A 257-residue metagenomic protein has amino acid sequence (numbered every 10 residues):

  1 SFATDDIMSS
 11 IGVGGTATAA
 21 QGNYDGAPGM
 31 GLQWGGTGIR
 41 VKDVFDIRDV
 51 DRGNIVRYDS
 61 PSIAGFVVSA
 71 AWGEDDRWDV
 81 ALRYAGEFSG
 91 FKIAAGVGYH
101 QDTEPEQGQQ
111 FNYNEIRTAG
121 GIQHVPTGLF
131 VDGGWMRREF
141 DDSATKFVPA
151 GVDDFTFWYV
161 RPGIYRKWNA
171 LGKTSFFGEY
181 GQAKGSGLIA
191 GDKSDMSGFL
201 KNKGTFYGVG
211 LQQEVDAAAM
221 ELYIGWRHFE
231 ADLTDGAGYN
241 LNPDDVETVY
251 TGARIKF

Functional and structural regions predicted by a protein language model:
S1-D79, R83-S89, V97: Outer membrane beta-barrel
F2-V13, S143-F147, L188-D192, T234-G238: Outer-membrane beta-barrel and related beta-rich outer-membrane complex signature in Gram-negative bacteria
D51, I63, D75-R77, N112-E115 (+3 more regions): Membrane-spanning beta-strands of outer-membrane beta-barrel proteins
A71, D132, F177, Y223-G225 (+1 more regions): Outer-envelope exported proteins of Gram-negative bacteria
A81-E214: Detector for outer-membrane/organellar transmembrane beta-barrel domains, recognizing the amphipathic beta-strand
G208-D232: C-terminal closing repeat unit and adjoining cap/tail of repeat-based domains
W226-D232, Y239-N242, V246: A short, acidic, flexible beta-alpha connecting loop/helix-capping segment that sits on the rim of active
D245-F257: Outer-membrane beta-barrel "beta-signal"
